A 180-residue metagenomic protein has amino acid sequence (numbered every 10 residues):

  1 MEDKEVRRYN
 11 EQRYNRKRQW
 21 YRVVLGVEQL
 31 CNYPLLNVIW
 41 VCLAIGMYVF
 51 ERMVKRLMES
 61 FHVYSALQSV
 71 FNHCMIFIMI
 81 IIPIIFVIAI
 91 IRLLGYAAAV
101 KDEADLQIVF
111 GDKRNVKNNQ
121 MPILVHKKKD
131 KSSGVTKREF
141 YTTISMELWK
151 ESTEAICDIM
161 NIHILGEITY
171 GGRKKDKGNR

Functional and structural regions predicted by a protein language model:
M1-R180: Accessory regions of macromolecular translocation/handling assemblies
